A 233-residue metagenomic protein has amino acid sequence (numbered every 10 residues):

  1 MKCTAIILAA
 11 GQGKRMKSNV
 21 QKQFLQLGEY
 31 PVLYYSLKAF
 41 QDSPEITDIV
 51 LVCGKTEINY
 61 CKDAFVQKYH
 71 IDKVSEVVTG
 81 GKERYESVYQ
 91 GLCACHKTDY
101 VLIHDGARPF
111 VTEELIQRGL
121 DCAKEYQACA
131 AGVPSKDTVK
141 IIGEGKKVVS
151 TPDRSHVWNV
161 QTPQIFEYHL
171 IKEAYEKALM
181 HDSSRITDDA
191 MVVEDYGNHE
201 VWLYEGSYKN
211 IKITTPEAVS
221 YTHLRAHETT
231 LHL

Functional and structural regions predicted by a protein language model:
K2-I58: N-terminal glycine-rich phosphate-binding loop and ensuing alpha1 helix
I7, L33, G91, D105 (+3 more regions): Residue-level signal for inorganic ion chemistry
Y34-T98, L179-H181: Conserved N-terminal catalytic core of the sugar/cofactor nucleotidyltransferase
V101: Short aromatic/hydrophobic "clamp" motif used to bind/position activated sugar donors
G106-F110: Acidic metal-phosphate-binding loop of nucleotide-sugar-dependent transferases
V111-Y204: Conserved core of the sugar-phosphate nucleotidyltransferase
S207-P216: Active-site donor/metal-binding and catalytic loop motifs of nucleotide-sugar-dependent glycosylation enzymes
T222-T229: Conserved small/polar residues in nucleotide/adenosyl-binding loops
